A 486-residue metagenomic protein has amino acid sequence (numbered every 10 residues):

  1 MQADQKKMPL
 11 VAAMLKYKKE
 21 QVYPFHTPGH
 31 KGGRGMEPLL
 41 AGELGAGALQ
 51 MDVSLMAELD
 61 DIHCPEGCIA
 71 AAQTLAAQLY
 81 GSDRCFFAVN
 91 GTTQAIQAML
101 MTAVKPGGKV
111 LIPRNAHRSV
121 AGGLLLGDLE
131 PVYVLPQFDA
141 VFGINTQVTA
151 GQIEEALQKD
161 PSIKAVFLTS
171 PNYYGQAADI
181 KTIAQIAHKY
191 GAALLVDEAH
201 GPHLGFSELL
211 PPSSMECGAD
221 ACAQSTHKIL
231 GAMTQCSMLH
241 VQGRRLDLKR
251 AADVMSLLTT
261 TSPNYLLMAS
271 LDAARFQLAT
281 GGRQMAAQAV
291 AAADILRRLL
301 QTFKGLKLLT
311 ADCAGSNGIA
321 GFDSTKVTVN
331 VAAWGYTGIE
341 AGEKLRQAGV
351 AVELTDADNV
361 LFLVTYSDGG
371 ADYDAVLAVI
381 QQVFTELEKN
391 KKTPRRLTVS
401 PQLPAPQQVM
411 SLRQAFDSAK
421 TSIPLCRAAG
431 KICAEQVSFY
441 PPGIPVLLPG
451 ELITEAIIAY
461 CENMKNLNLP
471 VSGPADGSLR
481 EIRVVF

Functional and structural regions predicted by a protein language model:
M1-G67, P442: N-terminal "arm"/small-domain region of PLP-dependent enzymes with the aminotransferase-like
K7-L15, K19-Y23, L39, E43 (+2 more regions): Conserved PLP-enzyme active-site core in the AAT-like
L49-G91: Conserved N-terminal alpha-helix of the aminotransferase class I/II PLP-enzyme fold
N172, A333, Y366-G370: A generic structural motif
H240, N330, L363-T365: Short hydrophobic/aromatic beta-strand micro-patches that form the beta-sheet surface supporting nucleotide- or nucleic
L248-A252, S270-A279, A320-T325, L354-V360 (+1 more regions): Short acidic (Asp/Glu) and glycine-rich catalytic loops that position anionic groups and cofactors
Q284-L361, E388-A405: Conserved small-domain helix->loop->beta segment predominantly found in fold-type I
Q347-A348, E353-F486: PLP-dependent enzyme catalytic core of the Aspartate aminotransferase-like
